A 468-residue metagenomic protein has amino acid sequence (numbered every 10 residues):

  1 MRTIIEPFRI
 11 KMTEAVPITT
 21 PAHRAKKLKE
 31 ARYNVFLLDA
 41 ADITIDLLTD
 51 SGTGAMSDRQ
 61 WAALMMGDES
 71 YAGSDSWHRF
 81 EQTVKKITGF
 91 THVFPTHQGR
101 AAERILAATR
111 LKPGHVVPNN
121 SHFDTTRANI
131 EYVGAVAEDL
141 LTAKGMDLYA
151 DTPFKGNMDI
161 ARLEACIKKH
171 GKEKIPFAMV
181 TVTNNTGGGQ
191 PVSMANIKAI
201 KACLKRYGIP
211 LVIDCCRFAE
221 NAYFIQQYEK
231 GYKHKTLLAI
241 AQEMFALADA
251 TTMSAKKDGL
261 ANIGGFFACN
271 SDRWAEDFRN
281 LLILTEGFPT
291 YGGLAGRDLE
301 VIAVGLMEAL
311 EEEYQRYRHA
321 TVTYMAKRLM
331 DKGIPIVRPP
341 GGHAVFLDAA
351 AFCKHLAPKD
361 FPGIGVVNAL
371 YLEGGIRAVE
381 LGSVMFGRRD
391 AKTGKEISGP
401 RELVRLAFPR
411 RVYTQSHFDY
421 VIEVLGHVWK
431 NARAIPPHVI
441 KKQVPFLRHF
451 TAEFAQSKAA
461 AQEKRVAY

Functional and structural regions predicted by a protein language model:
R2-Y33, L37-D39, I45-G54, Q60 (+3 more regions): Conserved PLP-enzyme active-site core in the AAT-like
G67, T252, R405-P409: Short glycine-rich or small-residue beta-strand-to-loop segments that form or flank ligand, phosphate, metal/Fe-S
A135-D139, C269, R273-D277, L281 (+2 more regions): Flexible glycine/proline-rich, aromatic-decorated loop/lid segments
S254, P340, L381-V384: Acidic carboxylate-rich catalytic motifs and surrounding loops in phosphoryl-/glycosyl-chemistry enzymes
A275-E276, K354-P362, R411-Y420: Short, conserved charged micro-motifs
A309, E373, M385-Y468: PLP-dependent enzyme catalytic core of the Aspartate aminotransferase-like
R316, V322, A350-R377, A391-G399: Active-site loop ensemble at the mouth of alpha/beta enzyme cores that anchors a bound cofactor
V322-T323, V337-D348: Conserved glycine-rich beta-strand-loop-beta hairpin in the small C-terminal domain of fold type I
